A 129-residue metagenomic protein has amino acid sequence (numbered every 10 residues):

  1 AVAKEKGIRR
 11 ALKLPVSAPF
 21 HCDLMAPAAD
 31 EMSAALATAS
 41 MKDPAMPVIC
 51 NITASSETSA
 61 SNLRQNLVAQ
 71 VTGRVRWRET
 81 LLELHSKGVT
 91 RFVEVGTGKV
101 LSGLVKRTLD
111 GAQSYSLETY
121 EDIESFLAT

Functional and structural regions predicted by a protein language model:
A1-T129: Acyl-group transfer acyltransferase/transacylase scaffold of fatty acid/polyketide systems
